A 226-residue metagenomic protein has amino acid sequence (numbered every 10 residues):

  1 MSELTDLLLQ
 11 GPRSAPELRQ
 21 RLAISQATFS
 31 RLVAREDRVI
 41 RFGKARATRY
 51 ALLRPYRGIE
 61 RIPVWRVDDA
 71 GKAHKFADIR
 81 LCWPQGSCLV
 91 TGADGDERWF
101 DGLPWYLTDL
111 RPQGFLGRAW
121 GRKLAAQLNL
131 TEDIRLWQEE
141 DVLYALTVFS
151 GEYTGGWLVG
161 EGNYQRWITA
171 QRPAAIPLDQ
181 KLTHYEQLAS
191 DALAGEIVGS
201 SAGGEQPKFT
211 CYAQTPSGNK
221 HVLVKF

Functional and structural regions predicted by a protein language model:
S2, L8-F226: Phosphate/dinucleotide-binding and metal-coordinating scaffold of catalytic cores in nucleotide-dependent enzymes
